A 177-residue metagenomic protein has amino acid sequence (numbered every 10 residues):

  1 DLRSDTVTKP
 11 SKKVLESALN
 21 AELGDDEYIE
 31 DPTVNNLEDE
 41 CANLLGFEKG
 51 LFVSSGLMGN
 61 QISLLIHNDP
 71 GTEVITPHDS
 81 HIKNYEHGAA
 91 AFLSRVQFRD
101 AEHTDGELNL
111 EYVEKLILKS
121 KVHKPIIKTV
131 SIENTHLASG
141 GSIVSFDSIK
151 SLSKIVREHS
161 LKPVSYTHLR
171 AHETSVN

Functional and structural regions predicted by a protein language model:
P10-G56, H78-D79, K83-N84, A91: Conserved N-terminal alpha-helix of the aminotransferase class I/II PLP-enzyme fold
E48-H67, A101-E102, N134: Conserved core of the PLP fold type I
I66-N84: Conserved PLP-anchoring active-site segment centered on the Schiff-base-forming lysine
S94-S151: PLP-dependent aminotransferase-class I/II
Q97-F98, P163-S165: Hydrophobic beta-strand scaffold residues
E158-H159: Helix C-cap/helix->beta junction micro-motif
T167-T174: Conserved small/polar residues in nucleotide/adenosyl-binding loops
